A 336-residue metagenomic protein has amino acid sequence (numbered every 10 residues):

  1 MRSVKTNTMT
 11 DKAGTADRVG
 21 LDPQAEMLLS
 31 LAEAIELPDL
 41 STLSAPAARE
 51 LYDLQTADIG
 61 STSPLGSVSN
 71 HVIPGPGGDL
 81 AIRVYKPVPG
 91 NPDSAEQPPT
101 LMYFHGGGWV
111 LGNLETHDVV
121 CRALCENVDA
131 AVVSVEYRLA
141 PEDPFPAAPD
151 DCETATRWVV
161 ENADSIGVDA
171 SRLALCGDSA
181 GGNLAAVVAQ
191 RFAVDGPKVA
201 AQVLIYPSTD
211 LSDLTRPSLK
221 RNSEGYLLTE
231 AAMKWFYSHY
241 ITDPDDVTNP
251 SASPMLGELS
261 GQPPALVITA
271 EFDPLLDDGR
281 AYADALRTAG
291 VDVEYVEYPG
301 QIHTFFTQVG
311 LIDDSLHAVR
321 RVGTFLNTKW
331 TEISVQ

Functional and structural regions predicted by a protein language model:
M1-A81, G90, T331-Q336: A glycine/proline-hinged amphipathic helix-loop "lid/cap" segment that gates access to hydrophobic ligand pockets
E96-G107: Short beta-strand element of the alpha/beta-hydrolase
E115-V133: Short amphipathic alpha-helix adjacent to the substrate-entry channel of hydrolases
D143-A163, V322: Alpha/beta-hydrolase active-site loop
V160-L175: Gly/Ser-rich "nucleophile elbow"/oxyanion-hole loop immediately N-terminal to the catalytic nucleophile in hydrolases
Q190, V194-D245: Hydrolase active-site cap/lid region
V267-T269: Short beta-strand/loop motif that positions the catalytic acidic residue of the alpha/beta-hydrolase fold
G310-Q336: Catalytic active-site module of serine/aspartate enzymes centered on a nucleophile-bearing elbow/loop
